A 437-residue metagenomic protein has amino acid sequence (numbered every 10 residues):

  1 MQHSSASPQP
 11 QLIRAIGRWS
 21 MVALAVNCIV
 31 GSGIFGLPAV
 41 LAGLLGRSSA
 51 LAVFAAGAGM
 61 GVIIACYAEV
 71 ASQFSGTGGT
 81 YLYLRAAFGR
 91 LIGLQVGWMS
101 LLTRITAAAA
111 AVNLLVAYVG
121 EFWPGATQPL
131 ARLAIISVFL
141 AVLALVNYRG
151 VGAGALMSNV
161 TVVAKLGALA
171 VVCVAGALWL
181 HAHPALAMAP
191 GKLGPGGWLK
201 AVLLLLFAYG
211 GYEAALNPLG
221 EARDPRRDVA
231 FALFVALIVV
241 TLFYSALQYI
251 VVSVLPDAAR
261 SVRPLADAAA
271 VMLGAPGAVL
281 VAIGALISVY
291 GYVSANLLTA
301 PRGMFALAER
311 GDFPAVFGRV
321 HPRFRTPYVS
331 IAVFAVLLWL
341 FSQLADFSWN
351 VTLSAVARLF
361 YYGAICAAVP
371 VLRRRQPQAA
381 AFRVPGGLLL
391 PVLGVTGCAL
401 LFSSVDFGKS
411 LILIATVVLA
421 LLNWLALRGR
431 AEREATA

Functional and structural regions predicted by a protein language model:
M1-A39, G43-S48, F54, G61 (+6 more regions): Membrane-interface "cap" regions at the ends of multi-pass membrane proteins
M1-S7, R85, L91, A111-I135 (+7 more regions): Helix-loop-helix connectors at the membrane interface of multi-pass transporters/channels
H3-L12, R47-A50, A126-R132, N159-I283: Helix-loop-helix junctions that connect adjacent transmembrane segments in multi-pass membrane transporters
R14-A25, G89-L102, I135-F139, L193-L205 (+4 more regions): Select transmembrane alpha-helical segments in multipass membrane proteins
V40-L44, A52, G61-L140, L145-Y148 (+3 more regions): Hydrophobic transmembrane alpha-helices that form the core helical bundles of multi-pass secondary transporters
L82-Y83, G89, G120-G125, F234-N296 (+1 more regions): TM-loop-TM module centered on a large, flexible mid-protein loop between adjacent transmembrane helices in multi-pass
L130-A182, K192-P195, L233-A236, S354-A364 (+2 more regions): Membrane-interface loop-to-helix entry segments
M157, V316-T326, Y362-S410, R433 (+1 more regions): C-terminal membrane-solvent junction of multi-pass transporters and transport-like membrane proteins
